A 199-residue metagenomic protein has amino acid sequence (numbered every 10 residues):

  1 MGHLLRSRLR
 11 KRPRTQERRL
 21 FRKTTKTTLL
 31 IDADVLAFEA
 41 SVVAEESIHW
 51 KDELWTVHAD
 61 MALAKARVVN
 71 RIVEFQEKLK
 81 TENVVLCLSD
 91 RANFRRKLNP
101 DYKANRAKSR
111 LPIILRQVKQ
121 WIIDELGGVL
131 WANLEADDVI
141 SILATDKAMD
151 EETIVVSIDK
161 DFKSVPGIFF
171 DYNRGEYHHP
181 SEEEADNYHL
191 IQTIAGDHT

Functional and structural regions predicted by a protein language model:
G2-Q120: Domain-level signal for Mg2+-assisted phosphodiester chemistry and nucleotide/NA-binding surfaces in nucleic-acid
G2-R8, P13-T15, K26, L54-W55 (+1 more regions): Extended two-metal-dependent nuclease catalytic cores across DNA- and RNA-processing enzymes
